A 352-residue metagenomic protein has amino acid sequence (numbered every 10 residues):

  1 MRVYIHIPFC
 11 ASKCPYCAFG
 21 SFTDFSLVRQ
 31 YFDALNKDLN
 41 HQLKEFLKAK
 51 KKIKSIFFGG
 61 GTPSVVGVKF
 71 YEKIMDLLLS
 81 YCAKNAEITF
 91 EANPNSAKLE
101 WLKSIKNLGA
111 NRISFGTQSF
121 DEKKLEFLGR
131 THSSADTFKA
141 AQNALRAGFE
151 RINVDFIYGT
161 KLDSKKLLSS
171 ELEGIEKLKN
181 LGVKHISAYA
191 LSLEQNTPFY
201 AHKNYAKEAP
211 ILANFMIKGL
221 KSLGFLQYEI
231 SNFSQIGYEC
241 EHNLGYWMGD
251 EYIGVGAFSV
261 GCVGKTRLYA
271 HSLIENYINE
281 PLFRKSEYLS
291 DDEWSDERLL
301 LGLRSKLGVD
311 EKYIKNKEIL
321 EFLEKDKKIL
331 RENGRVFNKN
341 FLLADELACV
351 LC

Functional and structural regions predicted by a protein language model:
M1-V3: Extreme N-terminal starter segment of soluble prokaryotic enzymes
I5-I7, T117: Alpha/beta-hydrolase
P8-F19: Local cysteine-cluster metal-coordination motifs and their immediate loop/turn environment, predominantly Fe-S cluster
S21-K44, K54-Y313: C-terminal scaffold of the Radical SAM
Y313-D326: Short amphipathic alpha-helical interaction segments
K325-G334: A short, conserved structural fragment
R335-K339: Minor-groove-contacting beta-hairpin "wing" of winged helix-turn-helix DNA-binding domains
N340-C352: Short, amphipathic alpha-helical interaction segments positioned at domain boundaries
